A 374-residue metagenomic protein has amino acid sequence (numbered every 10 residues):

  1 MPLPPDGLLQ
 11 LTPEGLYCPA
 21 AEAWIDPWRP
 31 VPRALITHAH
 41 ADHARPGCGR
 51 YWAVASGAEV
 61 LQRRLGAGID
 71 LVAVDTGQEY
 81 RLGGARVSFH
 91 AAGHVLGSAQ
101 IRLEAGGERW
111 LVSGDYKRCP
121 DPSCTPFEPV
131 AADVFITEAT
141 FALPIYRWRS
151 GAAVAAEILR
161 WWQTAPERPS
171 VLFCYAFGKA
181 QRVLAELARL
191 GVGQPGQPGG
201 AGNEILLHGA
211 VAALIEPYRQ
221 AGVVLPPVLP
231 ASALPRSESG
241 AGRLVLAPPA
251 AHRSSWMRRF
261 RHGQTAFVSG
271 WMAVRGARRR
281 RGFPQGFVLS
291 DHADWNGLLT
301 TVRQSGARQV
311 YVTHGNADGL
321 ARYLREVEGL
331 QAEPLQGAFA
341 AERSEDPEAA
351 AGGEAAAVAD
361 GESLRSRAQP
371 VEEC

Functional and structural regions predicted by a protein language model:
P2-A20, W24-R29, R33, A39-G178 (+2 more regions): His/Asp/Glu-rich metal-coordinating catalytic cores of metallo-dependent phosphodiesterases/hydrolases acting on
G47-Y51, P169-S170, G202-E204, R243 (+1 more regions): Short active-site oxyanion
R50-A58, I136, N203-L214, F267: Short internal beta-strands
A55, D70-D75, G199-G209, P226-V228 (+1 more regions): Short hydrophobic/aromatic-enriched beta-strand-loop microsegments
Q62-R63, L82-R86, D121-S123, I145-R147 (+3 more regions): Short, charged, surface-exposed secondary-structure boundary motifs
R63-G68, E186-G193, Y218-V224, L320-G329: Short, aromatic/basic amphipathic alpha-helical patches
A155-R168, C174-A241: Hard-cation-handling environments
V192, P198, P230-C374: C-terminal regulatory/interaction regions
